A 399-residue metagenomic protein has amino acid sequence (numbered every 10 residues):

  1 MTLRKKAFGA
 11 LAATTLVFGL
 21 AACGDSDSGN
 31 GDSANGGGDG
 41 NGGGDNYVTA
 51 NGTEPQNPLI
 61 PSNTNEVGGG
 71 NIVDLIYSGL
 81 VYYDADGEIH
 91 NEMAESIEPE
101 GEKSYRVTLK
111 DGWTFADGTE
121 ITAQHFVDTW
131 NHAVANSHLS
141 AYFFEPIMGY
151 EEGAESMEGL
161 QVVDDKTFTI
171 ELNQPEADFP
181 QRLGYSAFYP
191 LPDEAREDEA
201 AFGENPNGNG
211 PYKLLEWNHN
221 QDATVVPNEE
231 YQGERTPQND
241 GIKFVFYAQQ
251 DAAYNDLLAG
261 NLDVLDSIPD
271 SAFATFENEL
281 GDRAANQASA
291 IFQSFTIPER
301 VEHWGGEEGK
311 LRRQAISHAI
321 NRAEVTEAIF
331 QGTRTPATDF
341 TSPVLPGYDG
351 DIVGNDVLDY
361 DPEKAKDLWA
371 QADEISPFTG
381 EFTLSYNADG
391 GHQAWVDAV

Functional and structural regions predicted by a protein language model:
N51-G101, N131, N207: N-terminal lobe/hinge region of extracytoplasmic solute-binding protein
E95-S140, T169, G306: Aromatic- and charge-enriched surface segment that lines or borders ligand/interaction sites
E98, R106-T108, Y142-D193: Surface-exposed binding/hinge segments that line and control ligand-binding clefts or catalytic entry sites
E176-T236, G241: Gly/Pro-rich hinge or "lid" segments in bacterial periplasmic/extracellular proteins
A200, E230-T275, A290: Ligand-site clamp/hinge motif
G306-P346, A394-W395: Periplasmic-binding protein-like
T335-A372, G391-A394: Structural transition elements
A370-V399: Ligand/substrate-recognition segments at binding pockets and active sites
